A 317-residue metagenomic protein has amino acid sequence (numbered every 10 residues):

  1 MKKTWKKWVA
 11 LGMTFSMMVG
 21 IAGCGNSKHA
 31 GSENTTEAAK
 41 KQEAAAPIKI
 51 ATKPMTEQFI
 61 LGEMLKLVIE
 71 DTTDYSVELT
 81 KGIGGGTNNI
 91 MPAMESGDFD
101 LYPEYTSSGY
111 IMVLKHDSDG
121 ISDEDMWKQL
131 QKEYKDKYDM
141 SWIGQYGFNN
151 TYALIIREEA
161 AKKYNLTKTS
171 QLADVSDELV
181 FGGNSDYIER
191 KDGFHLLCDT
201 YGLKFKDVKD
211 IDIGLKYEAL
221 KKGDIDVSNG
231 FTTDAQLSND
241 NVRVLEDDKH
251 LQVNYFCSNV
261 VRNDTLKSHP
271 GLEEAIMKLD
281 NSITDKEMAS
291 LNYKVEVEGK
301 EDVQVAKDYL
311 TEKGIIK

Functional and structural regions predicted by a protein language model:
V19-G23: C-terminal motif of bacterial Sec signal peptides marking the signal peptidase cleavage site
G25-S27: Bacterial signal peptide processing site
H29-I50, S170-V180, T311-K317: Immediate post-signal peptide segment of exported/extracytoplasmic ligand-binding proteins
E43-E57, Y75-K81, D177-G183: Short, well-ordered beta-strand elements
T56, L79-P92, G109, S185 (+1 more regions): Short helix-initiation/N-cap motifs at beta->coil->alpha
V68, N88-F99, K115-D117, H195-T200 (+1 more regions): Short helices/loops that flank or line small-molecule/ion binding pockets
V113-E124, L130-I143, D224, Q236-H250: Ligand-binding "clamshell"
E124-V180, N263, N281-D285: A conserved helix-loop-strand patch within extracytoplasmic ligand-binding domains of the periplasmic binding
